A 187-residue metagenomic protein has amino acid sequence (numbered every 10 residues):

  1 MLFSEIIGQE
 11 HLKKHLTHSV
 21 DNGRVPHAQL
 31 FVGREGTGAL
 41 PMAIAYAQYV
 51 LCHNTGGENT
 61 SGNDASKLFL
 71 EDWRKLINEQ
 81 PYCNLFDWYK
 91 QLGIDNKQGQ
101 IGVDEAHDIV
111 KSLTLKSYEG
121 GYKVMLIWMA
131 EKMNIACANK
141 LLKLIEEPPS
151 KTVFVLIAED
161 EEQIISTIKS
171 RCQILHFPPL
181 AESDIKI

Functional and structural regions predicted by a protein language model:
L2-A136: Clamp-loader machinery-focused feature within the broader ASCE/P-loop NTPase space
G8, M129, L156-I157, H176-F177: Small/polar loops that bind or transfer phosphate-bearing groups
V25-H27, G120-Y122, P148-T152, E162 (+1 more regions): Short glycine-/polar-rich loops that comprise or flank the Walker A/P-loop and associated switch/sensor motifs
A39-P41, I135, Q163-T167, S183-D184: Switch/connector loops and helix/strand junctions flanking conserved nucleotide-binding motifs in nucleotide-processing
T114, N139-L156: Conserved catalytic/switch belt of AAA+ P-loop NTPases
I127, M133, P148-I165: Sensor-1/coupling segment of RecA-like P-loop NTPase cores
A136, K140-I145, D160-R171: Short regulatory helix/loop adjacent to the ATP-binding pocket of P-loop NTPases
I165-I187: Conserved AAA+ ATPase core "coupling" helix
